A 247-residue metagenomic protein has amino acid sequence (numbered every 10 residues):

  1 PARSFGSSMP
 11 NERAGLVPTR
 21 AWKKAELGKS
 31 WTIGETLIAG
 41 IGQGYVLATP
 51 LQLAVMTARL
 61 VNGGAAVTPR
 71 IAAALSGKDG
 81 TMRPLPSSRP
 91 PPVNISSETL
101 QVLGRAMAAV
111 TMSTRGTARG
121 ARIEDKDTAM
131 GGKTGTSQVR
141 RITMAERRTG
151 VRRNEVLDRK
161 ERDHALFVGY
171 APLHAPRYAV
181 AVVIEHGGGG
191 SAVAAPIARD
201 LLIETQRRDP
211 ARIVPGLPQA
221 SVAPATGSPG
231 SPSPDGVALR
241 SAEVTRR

Functional and structural regions predicted by a protein language model:
P1-V182, P234-R247: Beta-lactam-recognizing serine transpeptidase/beta-lactamase-like catalytic domain environment
L53, T68, G190-I203: Short, charged, low-complexity patches
T81-P90, P196-R247: Short, gly/Ser/Thr-rich active-site loops of penicillin-recognizing serine hydrolases
E185-G188: A generic structural motif
